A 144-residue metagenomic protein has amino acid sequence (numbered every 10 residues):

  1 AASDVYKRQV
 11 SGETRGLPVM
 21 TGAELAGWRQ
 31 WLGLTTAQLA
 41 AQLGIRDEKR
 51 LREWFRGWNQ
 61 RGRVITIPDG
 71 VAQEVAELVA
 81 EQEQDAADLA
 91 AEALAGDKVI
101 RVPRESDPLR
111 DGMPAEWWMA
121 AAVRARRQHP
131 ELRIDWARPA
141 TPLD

Functional and structural regions predicted by a protein language model:
A1-Y6: Short, small-residue-biased leader/transition segments that mark boundaries at the very start of proteins
R8-L32: A short, Lys/Arg-rich alpha-helix, primarily the initiator
A26, A37, R126: Short glycine-/small-residue-rich flexible loop motifs, especially phosphate/cofactor-binding loops
Q38-L43: Short alpha-helical "recognition helix" segments of helix-turn-helix
G44-I67: Recognition helix of helix-turn-helix/homeodomain-like DNA-binding domains that insert into the DNA major groove
W54-F55, V71, V75, V79: DNA major-groove recognition helix of helix-turn-helix
E83-D144: Helix-turn-helix/homeodomain-like alpha-helical modules used for DNA recognition and transcription-factor dimerization
